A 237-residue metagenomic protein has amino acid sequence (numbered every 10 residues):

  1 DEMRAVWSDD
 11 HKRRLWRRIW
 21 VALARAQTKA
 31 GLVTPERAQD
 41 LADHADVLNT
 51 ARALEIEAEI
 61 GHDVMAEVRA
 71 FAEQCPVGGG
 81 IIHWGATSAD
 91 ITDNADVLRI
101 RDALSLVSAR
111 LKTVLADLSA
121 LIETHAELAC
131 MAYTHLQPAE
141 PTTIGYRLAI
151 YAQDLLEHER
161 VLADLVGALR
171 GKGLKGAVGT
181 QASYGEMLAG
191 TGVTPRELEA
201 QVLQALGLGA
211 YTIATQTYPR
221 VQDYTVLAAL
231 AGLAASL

Functional and structural regions predicted by a protein language model:
D1-A182, G190-L203: A helix-coil-helix interface module used to build multimeric assemblies and to scaffold catalytic/cofactor sites
D40-D43, Q216-V221: Short linear loop/turn motifs
G185-E186, G232: Catalytic cores of enzymes that engage adenine nucleotides and/or redox cofactors via long glycine-rich, Lys/Arg/His
E197-Y218: A short, charged helix-loop
R220-L237: A conserved active-site cap/scaffold subdomain adjacent to cofactor or substrate pockets
